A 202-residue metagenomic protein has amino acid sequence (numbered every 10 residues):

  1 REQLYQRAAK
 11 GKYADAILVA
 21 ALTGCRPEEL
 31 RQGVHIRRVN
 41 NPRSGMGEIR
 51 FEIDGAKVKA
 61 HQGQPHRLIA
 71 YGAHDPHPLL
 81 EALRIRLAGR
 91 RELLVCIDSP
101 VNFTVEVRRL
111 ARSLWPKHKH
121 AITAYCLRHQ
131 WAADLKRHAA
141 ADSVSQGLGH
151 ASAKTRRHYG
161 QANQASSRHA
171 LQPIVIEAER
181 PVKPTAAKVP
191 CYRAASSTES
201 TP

Functional and structural regions predicted by a protein language model:
R1-P27: Basic, Lys/Arg- and aromatic-enriched nucleic-acid-binding interface segment
A8-K10, V19, H120, A124-R128: Residue-level marker of regulatory loop/turn positions in helix-turn-helix DNA-binding domains and in histidine
A16-I17, E28-G33, V144: Alpha-helix N-cap/helix-start motif at helix boundaries, enriched for small hydrophobics
L18, C126-K154, H158: C-terminal catalytic core of tyrosine-transesterase DNA break-rejoin enzymes
T23, Q32-P78: Conserved tyrosine-mediated DNA breakage-rejoining catalytic core shared by Y-recombinases
Y71-H120, Y125-C126, P202: Active-site/catalytic core of tyrosine-dependent DNA strand-transfer enzymes
L148-I176: Catalytic-site neighborhood detector that most strongly recognizes the C-terminal catalytic loop/helix of tyrosine
P173-P202: C-terminal secondary-structure termini that scaffold catalytic or DNA-interacting sites
